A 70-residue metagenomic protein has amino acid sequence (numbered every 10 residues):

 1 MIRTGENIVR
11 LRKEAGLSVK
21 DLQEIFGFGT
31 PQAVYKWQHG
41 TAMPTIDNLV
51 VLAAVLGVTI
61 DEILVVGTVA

Functional and structural regions predicted by a protein language model:
M1-E14, I25: A short, Lys/Arg-rich alpha-helix, primarily the initiator
E6, G16-L17, G29, P44-D47: Residue-level signal for the short linker/turn that defines the boundary of a DNA-recognition helix
V9, K20, V50: Residues within the helices of the helix-turn-helix
V9, V34-Y35, L64: Key DNA-contacting residues within the recognition helix of helix-turn-helix
K13, G27, H39, T68: Residue-level detection of the helix-turn-helix DNA-binding "recognition helix"
G16-K36: Short alpha-helical DNA-recognition segment
I25, E62-A70: Short amphipathic recognition helices of helix-turn-helix/homeodomain-type DNA-binding modules
D47-E62: DNA major-groove recognition helix of helix-turn-helix/homeodomain DNA-binding modules
